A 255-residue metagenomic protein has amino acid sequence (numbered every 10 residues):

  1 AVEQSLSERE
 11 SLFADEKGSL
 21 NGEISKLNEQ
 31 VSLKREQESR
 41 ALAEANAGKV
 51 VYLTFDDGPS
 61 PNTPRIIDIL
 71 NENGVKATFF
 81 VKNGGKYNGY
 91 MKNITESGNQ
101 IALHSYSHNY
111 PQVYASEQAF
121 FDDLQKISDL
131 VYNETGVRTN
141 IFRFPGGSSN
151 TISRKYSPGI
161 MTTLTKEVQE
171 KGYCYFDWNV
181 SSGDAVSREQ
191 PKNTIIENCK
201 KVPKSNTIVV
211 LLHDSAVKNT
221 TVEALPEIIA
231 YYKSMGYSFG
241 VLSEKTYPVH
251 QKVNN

Functional and structural regions predicted by a protein language model:
V2-T54, P59-E72, N88-Y90, N193 (+2 more regions): N-terminal pre-catalytic segment of deacetylase/amide-hydrolase enzymes
R9, K17, K92, G98 (+3 more regions): Secondary-structure boundary/capping motif
R35-F120, Q125-R138, Y231, Y247: Active-site beta->alpha N-cap acidic-glycine motif
A77, I101, C174-Y175, F239: Hydrophobic beta-strand scaffold residues
H108-L211, S215-K233, Y237-S238, E244-K245 (+1 more regions): Catalytic domains of cell-wall/extracellular-matrix polysaccharide-remodeling enzymes, centered on de-N-acetylation
